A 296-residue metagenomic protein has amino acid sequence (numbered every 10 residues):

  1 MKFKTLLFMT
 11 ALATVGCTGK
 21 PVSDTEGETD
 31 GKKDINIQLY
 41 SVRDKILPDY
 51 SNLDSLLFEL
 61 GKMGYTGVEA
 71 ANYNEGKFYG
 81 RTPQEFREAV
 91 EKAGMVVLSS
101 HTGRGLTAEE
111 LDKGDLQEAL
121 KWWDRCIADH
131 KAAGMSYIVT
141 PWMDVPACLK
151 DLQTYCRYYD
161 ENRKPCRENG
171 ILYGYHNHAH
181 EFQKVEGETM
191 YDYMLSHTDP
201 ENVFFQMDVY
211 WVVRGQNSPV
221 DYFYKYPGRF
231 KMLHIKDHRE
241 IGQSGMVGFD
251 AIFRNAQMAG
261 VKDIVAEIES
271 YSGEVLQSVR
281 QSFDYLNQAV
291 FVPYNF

Functional and structural regions predicted by a protein language model:
T5-A13: Sec-dependent N-terminal signal peptides
C17-S41, K45-I46, Y50-G64, E186-M207 (+1 more regions): Histidine-acidic metal/acid-base catalytic patches
D24, A108-F204, L276: Active-site acidic/histidine proton-transfer and metal-coordination neighborhood in alpha/beta enzyme cores
R43-Y50, A70-T82, R104-L120, D144-Q153 (+4 more regions): Acidic-and-aromatic substrate-binding clefts and catalytic sites of carbohydrate-active enzymes
L53-Y73, D129-Y137: Catalytic domains of carbohydrate-active enzymes, especially glycoside hydrolases
Y79-H101, R125-C126, Y158, N162-C166: Aromatic-lined substrate-binding rim segments of carbohydrate-active enzymes
